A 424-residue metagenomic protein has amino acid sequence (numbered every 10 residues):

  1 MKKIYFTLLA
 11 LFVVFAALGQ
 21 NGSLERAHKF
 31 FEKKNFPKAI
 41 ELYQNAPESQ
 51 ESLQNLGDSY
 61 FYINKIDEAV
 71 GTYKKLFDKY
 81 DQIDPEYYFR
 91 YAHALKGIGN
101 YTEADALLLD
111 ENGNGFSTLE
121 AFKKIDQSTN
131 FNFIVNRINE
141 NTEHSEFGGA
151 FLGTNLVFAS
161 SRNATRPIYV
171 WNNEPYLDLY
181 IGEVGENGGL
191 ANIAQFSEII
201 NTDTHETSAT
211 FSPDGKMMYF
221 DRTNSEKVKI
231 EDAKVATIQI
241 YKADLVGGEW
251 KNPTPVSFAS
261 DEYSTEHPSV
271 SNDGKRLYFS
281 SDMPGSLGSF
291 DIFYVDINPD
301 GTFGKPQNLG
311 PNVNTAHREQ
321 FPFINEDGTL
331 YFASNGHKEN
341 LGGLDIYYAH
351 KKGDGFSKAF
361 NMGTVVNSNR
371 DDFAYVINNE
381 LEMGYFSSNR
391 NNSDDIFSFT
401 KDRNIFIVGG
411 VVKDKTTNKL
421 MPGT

Functional and structural regions predicted by a protein language model:
M1-L24: Bacterial Sec-dependent N-terminal signal peptides
Q20-N45: Alpha-helical segment of the N-proximal tetratricopeptide repeat
R90, G97, Y101-V411, K415-P422: Short, conserved micro-motifs composed of acidic
